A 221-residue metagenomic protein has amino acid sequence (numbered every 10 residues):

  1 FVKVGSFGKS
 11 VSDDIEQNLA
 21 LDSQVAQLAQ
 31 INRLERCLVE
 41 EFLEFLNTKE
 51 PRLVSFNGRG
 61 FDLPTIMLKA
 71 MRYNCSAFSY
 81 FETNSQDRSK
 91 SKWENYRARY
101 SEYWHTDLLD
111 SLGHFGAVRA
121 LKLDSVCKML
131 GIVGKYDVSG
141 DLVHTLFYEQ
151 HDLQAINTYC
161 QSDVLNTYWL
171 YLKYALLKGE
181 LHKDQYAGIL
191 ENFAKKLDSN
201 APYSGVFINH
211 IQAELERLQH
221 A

Functional and structural regions predicted by a protein language model:
F1-Q24, L28, E50-T158, S162-D184 (+1 more regions): Metal-dependent phosphoesterase core characteristic of DEDDh/y 3'-5' exonuclease domains
L28-L34: Short, flexible loop segments at the rims of nucleotide/cofactor-binding pockets, characterized by
R33, D184-Q185: Compositionally biased, low-hydrophobicity segments enriched in charged and small polar residues
E35-K49: Short, basic/hydrophobic alpha-helical segments
Q185-A221: C-terminal accessory extensions appended to soluble enzyme cores
